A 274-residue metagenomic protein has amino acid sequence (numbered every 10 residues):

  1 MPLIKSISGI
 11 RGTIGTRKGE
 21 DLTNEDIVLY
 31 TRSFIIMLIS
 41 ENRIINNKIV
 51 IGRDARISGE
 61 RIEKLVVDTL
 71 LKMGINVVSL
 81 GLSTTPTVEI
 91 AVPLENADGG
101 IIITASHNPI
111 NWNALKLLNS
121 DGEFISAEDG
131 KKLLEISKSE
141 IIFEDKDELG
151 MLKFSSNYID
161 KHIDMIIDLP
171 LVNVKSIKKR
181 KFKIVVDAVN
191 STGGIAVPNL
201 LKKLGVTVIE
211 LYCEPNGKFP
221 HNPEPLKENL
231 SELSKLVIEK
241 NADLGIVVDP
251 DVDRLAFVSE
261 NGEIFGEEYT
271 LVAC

Functional and structural regions predicted by a protein language model:
M1-D68, K72-M73, M151-I184: An N-terminal, well-structured beta->alpha segment
G9-I10, N108, A188, V252: Conformational gate/switch positions in structured elements
T13, N113-V237: Gly/Ser/Thr-enriched, mixed-charge loops and adjacent short helices that form phosphate/oxyanion-binding elements
E20-N24, E123, P223-L226, I264-E268: Flexible, glycine- and charge-enriched loops at secondary-structure boundaries
D26-S33, T87, H162-M165, N229-E232 (+2 more regions): Well-ordered alpha-helical segments embedded in enzymatic catalytic cores
I36, K48-W112, N199-V258: N-terminal small/polar loop signature for handling phosphorylated ligands or for N-terminal nucleophile
I110, L117-E128, E135, E232 (+1 more regions): Replace "Mg2+/Mn2+-dependent" with "divalent metal-dependent
